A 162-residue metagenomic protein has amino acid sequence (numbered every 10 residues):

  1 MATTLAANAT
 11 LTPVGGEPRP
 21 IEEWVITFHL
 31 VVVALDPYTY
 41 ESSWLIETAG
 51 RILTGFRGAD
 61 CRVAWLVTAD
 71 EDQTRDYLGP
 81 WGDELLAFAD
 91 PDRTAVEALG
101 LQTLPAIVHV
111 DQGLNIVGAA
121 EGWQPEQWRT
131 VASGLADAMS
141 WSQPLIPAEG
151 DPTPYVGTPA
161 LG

Functional and structural regions predicted by a protein language model:
M1-L30, Y40, W44, R51-L66 (+4 more regions): Non-globular targeting/processing and membrane-anchoring segments
T12, L86-P91: Short acidic-hydrophobic, aromatic-tinged amphipathic segments that line or gate anion-handling sites
L35, V67: Short beta-strand/turn micro-motifs composed of small residues that flank or help shape donor/cofactor-binding pockets
T94: Short, solvent-exposed loop/turn elements at beta->coil junctions and helix N-caps that rim active or binding pockets
